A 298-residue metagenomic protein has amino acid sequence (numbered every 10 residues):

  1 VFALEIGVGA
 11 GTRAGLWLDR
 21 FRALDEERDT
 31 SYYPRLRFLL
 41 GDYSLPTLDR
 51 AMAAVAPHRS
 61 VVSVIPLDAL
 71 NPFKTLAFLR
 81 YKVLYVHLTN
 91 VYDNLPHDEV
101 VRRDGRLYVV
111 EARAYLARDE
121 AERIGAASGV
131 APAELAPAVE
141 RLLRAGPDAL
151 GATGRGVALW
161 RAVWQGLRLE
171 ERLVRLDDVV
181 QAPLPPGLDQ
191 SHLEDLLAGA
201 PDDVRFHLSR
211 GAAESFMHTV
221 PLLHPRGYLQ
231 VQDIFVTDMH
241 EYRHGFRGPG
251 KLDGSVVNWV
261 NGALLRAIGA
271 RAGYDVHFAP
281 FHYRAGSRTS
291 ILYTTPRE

Functional and structural regions predicted by a protein language model:
V1-L4, D29-L39, V62, L84 (+1 more regions): Residue-level recognition of the N-termini of beta-strands and the immediately preceding loop/turn
V1-R13: Conserved class I S-adenosyl-L-methionine
E5, D25, L39-Y43, D233: Conserved acidic E/D residue at the C-terminus of a beta-strand in Rossmann-like folds
A10-R13, P46-L48, N71-F73, L95 (+2 more regions): Flexible loop/turn segments at secondary-structure boundaries
A10-Y33: Conserved SAM-binding loop of SAM-dependent methyltransferases across substrates and taxa, primarily the Class I
L16, R50, P96-V100: Short, solvent-exposed loop/turn and secondary-structure capping segments
Y43-Y81, L173-Q190, L196-G199: S-adenosyl-L-methionine
K82-E298: Class I S-adenosyl-L-methionine
